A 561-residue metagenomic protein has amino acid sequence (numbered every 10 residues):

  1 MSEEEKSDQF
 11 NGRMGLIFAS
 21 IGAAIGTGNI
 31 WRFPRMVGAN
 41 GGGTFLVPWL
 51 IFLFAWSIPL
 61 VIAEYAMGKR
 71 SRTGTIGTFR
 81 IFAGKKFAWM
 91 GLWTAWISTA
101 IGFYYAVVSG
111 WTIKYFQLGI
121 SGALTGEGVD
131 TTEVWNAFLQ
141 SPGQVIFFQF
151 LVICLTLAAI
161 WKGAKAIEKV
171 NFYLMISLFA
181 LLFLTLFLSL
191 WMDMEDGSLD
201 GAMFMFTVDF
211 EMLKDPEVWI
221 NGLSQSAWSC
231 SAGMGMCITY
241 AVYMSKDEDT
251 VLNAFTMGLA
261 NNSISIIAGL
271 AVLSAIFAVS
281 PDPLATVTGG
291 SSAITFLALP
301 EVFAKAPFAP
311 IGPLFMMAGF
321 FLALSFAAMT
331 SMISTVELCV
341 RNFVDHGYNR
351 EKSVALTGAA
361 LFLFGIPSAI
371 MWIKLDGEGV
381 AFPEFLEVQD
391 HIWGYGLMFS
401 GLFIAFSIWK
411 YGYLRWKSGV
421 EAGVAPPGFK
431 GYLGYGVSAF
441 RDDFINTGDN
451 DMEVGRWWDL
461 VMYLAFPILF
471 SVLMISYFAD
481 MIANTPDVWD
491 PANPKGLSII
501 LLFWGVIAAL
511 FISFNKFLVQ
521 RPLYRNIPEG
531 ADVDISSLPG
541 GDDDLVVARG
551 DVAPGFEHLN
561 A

Functional and structural regions predicted by a protein language model:
M1-W31, L60-Y65, T73-R80, A88-W89 (+3 more regions): Membrane-interface "cap" regions at the ends of multi-pass membrane proteins
S2-F10, M14, E168-I333, V344-Y348 (+4 more regions): Membrane-embedded translocation segments of transport machinery
E4-D8, M36-N40, R70-W93, A106-A164 (+7 more regions): Inter-helical loop and helix-membrane interface segments of multi-pass membrane transporters/permeases
D8, V37-A63, Q144, S177-L178 (+2 more regions): Extracellular loop-to-transmembrane helix junctions
G12-L50, G235-I238, M244, V251-F255 (+2 more regions): Transmembrane helix-boundary motif of multi-pass solute transporters/channels
M36-N40, A66, F82, K86-G102 (+6 more regions): Membrane-water interface regions at transmembrane-helix termini and the short interhelical loops of multi-pass membrane
L60, A328-S334, S353-G365, W372 (+3 more regions): Hydrophobic alpha-helical segments of multi-pass membrane transport proteins
E384-I404, V454-D544, D551, N560-A561: A generic transmembrane alpha-helix motif of multi-pass inner-membrane proteins
